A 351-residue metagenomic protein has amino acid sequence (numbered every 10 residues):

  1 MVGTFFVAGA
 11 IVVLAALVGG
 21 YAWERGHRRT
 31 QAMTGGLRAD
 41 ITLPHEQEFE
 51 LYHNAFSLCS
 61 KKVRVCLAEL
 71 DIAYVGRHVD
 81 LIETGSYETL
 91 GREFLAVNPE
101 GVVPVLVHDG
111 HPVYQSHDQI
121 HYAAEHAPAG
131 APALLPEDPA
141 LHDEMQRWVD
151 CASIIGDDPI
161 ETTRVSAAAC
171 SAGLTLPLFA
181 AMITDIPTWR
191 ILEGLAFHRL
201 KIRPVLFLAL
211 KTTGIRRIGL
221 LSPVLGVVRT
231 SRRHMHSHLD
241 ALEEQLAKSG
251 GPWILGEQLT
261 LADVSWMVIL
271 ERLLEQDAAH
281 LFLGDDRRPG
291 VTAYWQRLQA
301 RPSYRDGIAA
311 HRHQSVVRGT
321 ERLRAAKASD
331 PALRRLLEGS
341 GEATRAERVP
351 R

Functional and structural regions predicted by a protein language model:
V2-P204, D330, R334-R351: GST-like domain detector, emphasizing the conserved glutathione-binding G-site in the N-terminal thioredoxin-like
N54, L261, R312: Short, solvent-exposed turn/loop segments enriched in Gly/Ser/Thr/Pro and often Arg
S57, D263, R301: Conserved G/P- and acidic residue-centered "switch" motifs that form tight phosphate/ATP-binding loops in soluble
A124, I269-L270, I308: Active-site-flanking alpha-helical
A131-P136, I254-G256, F282-L283, R305-A309: Short, hydrophobic secondary-structure boundary micro-motifs
G156-Q296: GST-like fold's C-terminal all-alpha helical module
Q276-R351: Long, positively charged, glycine-interspersed low-complexity recognition regions
